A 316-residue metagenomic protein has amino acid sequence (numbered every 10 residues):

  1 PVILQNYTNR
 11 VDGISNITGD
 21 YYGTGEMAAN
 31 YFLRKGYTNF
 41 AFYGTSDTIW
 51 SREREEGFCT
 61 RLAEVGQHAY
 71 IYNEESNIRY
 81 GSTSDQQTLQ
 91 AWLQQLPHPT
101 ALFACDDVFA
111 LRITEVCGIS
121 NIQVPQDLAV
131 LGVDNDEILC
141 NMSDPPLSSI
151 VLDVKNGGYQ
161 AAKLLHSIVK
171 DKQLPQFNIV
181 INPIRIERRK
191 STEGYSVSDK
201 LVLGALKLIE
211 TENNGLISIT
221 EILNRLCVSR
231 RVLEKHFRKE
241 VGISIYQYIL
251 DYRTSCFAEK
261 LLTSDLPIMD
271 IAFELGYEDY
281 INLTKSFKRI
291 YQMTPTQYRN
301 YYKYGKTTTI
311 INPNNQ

Functional and structural regions predicted by a protein language model:
P1-I219, L223-R230, E234, K239 (+7 more regions): Bacterial carbohydrate/catabolite-sensing allosteric modules
T192-V202, K285-Q316: …primarily DNA-binding HTH/wHTH and HhH modules…
E240-I245, Q292-P295: Short, solvent-exposed alpha-helical "recognition" segments
